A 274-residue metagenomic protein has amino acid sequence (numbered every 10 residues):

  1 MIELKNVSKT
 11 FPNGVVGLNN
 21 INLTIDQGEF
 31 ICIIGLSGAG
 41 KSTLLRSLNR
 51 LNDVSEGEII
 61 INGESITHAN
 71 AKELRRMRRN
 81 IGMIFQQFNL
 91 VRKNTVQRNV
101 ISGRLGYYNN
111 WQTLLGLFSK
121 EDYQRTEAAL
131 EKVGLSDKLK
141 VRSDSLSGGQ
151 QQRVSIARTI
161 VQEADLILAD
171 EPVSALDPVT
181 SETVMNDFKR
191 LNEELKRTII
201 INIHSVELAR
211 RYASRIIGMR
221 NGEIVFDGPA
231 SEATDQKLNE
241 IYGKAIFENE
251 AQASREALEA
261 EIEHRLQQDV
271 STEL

Functional and structural regions predicted by a protein language model:
N49: Helix-to-loop junction immediately C-terminal to a conserved catalytic motif
E58-R76, S119: ABC ATPase NBD Q-loop/coupling interface
S65, Y108, Q112-D137: Conserved ABC ATPase "signature" region
R142-L146, Q150: Conserved ABC ATPase signature
I167-D170: Catalytic Walker B motif of ABC-type/P-loop ATPase nucleotide-binding domains
P178-T180: Helix N-cap at the start of a conserved alpha-helix in ABC-type nucleotide-binding domains
I203-H204: H-loop/switch region of ABC-family ATPase nucleotide-binding domains
